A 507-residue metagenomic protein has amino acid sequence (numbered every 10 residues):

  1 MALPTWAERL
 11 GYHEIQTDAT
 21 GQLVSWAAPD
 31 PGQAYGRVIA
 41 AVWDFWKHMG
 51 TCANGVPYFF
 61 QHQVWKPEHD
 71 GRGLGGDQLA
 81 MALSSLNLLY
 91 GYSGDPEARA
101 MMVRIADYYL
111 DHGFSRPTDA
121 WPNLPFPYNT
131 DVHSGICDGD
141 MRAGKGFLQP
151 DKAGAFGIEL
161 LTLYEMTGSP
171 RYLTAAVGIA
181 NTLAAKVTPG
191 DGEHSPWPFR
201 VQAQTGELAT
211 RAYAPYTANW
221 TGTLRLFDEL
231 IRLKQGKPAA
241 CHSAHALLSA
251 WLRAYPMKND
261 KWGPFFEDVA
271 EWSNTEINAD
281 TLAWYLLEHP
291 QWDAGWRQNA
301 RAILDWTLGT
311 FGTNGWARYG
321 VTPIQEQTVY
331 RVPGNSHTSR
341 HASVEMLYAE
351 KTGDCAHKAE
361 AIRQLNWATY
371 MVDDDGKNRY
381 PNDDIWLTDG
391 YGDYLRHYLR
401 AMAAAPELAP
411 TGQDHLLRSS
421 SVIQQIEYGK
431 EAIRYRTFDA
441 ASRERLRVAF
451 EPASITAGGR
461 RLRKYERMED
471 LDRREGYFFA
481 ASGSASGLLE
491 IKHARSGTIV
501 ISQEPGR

Functional and structural regions predicted by a protein language model:
P4-Q78, P96-R142, G178, T182 (+5 more regions): Low-complexity, Ser/Thr/Pro/Gly-enriched N-terminal "stalk/linker" regions
H13-L23, G71-G91, M141, K145-E165 (+4 more regions): Well-ordered alpha-helical segments within folded domains of soluble proteins
Q16, T20-A40, L89-V103, L163-V177 (+3 more regions): Structural helix-adjacent loops and short alpha-helical linkers that scaffold large soluble proteins
H48, L88, Y108-D111, S115 (+13 more regions): Positions within ordered alpha-helical repeat solenoids
A53-E68, K152, N219-W272, N278-A279 (+2 more regions): Extended glycan-interaction surfaces of carbohydrate-active proteins
L161, S169-M257: Solenoidal tandem-repeat scaffolds enriched in leucines and small polar residues
Q364-M371, G376, P381-Q425: Catalytic cores of secreted or luminal carbohydrate-active enzymes
E407-R507: C-terminal beta-sandwich/jelly-roll accessory domains of carbohydrate-active enzymes
